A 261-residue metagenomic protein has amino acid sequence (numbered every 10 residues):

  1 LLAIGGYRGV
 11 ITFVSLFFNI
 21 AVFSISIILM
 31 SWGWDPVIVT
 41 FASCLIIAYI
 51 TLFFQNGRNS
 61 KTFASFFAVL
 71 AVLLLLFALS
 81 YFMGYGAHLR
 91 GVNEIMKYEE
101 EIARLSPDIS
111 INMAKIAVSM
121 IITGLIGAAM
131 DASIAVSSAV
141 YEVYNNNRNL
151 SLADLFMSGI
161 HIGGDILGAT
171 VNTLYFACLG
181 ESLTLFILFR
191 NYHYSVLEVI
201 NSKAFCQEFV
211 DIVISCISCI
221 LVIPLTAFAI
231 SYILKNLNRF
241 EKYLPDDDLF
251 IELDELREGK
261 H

Functional and structural regions predicted by a protein language model:
A3, Y7, R190-H261: Hydrophobic alpha-helical transmembrane segments of membrane transport and translocation systems, primarily multi-pass
G9-E94: Transmembrane alpha-helical segments that form the functional core of multipass membrane systems
M30, A87-I111, I187-F209: Membrane-interfacial helix-loop-helix connectors in multipass membrane proteins
A68-V69, P107, I111, K115 (+4 more regions): Pore-lining and gate-forming transmembrane alpha-helices of multi-pass membrane transport proteins
L74, A78, A128-A132, I166-V171 (+1 more regions): Hydrophobic transmembrane alpha-helical segments of multi-pass transport and channel proteins
T123, G127-A128, H161-R190: Alpha-helical transmembrane segments of helical membrane proteins, especially in multi-pass transport, channel
G127-V143: Short helical (or helix-break) motifs at transmembrane helix termini and adjacent helical loops in multi-pass membrane
L152-G164: Helix-loop junctions and hydrophobic alpha-helical segments within the transmembrane domains of large membrane
